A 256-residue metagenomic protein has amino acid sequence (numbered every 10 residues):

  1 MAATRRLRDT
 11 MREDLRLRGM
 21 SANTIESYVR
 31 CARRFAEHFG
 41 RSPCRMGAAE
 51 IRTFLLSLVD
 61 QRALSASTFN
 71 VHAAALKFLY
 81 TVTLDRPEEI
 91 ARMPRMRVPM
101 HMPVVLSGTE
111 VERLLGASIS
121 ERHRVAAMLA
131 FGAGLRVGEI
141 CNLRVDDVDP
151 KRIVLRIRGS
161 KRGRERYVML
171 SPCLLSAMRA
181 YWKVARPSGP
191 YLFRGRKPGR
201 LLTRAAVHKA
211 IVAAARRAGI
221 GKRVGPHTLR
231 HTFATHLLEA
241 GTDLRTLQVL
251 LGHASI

Functional and structural regions predicted by a protein language model:
M1-I256: Conserved catalytic core of the tyrosine transesterase superfamily
